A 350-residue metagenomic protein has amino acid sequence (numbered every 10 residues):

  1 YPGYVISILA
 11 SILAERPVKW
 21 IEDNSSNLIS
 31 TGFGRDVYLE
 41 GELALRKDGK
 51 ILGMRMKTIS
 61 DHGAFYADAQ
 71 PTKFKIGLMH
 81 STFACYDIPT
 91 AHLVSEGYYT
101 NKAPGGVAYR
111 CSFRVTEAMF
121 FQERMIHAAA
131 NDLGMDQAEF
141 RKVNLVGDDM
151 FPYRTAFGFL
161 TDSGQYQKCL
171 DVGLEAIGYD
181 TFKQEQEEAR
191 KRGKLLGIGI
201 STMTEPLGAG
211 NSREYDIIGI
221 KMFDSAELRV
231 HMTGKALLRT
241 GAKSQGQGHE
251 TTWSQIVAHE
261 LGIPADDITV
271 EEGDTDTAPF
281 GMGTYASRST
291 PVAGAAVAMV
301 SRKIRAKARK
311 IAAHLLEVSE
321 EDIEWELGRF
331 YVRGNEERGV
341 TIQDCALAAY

Functional and structural regions predicted by a protein language model:
Y1, E22-R35, T58-G63, N144-M150 (+3 more regions): Acidic, glycine-rich active-site loops and adjacent beta-strand->loop/helix elements that engage anionic groups
Y1-A14, P71-F83, R110-N144, K168 (+4 more regions): Alpha-helical support elements that line or immediately flank enzyme active sites and cofactor-binding pockets
P2, I12-G63, T181, G294-Y331 (+1 more regions): Phosphate/diphosphate-binding loops
R16-S25, L52-K57, I88, Q137-V146 (+4 more regions): Beta-strand segments within the central parallel beta-sheet cores of soluble alpha/beta enzyme folds
D36-R124, Y215-F223, P291, A346-Y350: Glycine-rich loop/linker segments at domain edges
S60, P89-Y98, V143, I220-F223 (+1 more regions): Flexible glycine/proline-rich, aromatic-decorated loop/lid segments
M119, L145-K235: Helix-loop-helix junctions that connect adjacent transmembrane helices in secondary transporters/permeases, recognized
I220, S225-L237, I311, E320-Y350: C-terminal, non-catalytic interaction/recognition modules in large multi-subunit enzymes and RNPs
